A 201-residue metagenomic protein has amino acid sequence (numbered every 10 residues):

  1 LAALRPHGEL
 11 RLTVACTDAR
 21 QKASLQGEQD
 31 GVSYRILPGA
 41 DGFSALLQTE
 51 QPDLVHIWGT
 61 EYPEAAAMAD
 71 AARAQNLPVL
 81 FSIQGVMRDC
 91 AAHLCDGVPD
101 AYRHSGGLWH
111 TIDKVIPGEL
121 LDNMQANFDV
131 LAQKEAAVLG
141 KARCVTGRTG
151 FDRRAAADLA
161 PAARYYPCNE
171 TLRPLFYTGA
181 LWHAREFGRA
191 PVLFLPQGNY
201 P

Functional and structural regions predicted by a protein language model:
L1-R35: N-terminal subdomain of nucleotide-sugar transferases
Q29-A45, I57, V115-N127: A short, charged, and often flexible helix/loop element on the N-terminal side of the glycosyltransferase catalytic
L46-P63, M68, P78-L80: Short N-terminal targeting/anchoring amphipathic segment
R73-P117, T146, Y166-N169: Active-site proximal beta-strand in glycosyltransferases
M87, R103-C144, D158: Membrane-proximal helix-turn-helix segments that form the acceptor-binding/catalytic region of lipid-linked
A136-K141, T146-G147, R153-L172, G179: Helix-loop-beta element that forms the nucleotide-linked donor phosphate-binding surface in glycosyltransferases
R148, C168, F194-G198: Short hydrophobic "strand-cap" motifs at the C-terminus of beta-strands
A184-P201: Conserved donor-binding/catalytic core segment of Leloir-type glycosyltransferases
